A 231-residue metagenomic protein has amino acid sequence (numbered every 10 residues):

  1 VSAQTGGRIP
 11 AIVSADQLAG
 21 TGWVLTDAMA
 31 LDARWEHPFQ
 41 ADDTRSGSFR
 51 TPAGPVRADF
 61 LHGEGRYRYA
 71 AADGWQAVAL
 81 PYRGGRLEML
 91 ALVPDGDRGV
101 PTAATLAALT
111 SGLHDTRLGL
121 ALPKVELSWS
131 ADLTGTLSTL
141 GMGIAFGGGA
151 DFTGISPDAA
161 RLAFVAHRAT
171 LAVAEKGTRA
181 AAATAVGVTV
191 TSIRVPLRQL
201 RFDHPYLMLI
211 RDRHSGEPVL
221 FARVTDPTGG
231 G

Functional and structural regions predicted by a protein language model:
V1-D95, D115-S192: Non-catalytic, conformational "gating/processing" segments within enzyme and secreted inhibitor domains
F39-S46, V100-S111: Short Gly/aromatic-enriched secondary-structure transition segments
L106-G119, R194-R198: Short, cationic low-complexity segments
F164-G231: C-terminal soluble interaction/assembly domains
